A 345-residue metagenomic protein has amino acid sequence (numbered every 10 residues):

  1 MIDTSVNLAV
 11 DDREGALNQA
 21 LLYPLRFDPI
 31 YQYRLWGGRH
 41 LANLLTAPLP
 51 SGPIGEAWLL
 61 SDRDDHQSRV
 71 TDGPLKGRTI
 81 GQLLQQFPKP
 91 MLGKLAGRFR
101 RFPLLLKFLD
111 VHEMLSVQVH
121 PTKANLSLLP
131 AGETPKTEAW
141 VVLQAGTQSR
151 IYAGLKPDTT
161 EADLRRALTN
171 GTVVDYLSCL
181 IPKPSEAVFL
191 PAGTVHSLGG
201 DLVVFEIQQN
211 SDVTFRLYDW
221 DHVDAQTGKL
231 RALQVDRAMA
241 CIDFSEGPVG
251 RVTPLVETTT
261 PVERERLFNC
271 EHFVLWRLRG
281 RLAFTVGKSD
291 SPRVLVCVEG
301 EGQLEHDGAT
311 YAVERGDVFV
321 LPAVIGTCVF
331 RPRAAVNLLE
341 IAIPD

Functional and structural regions predicted by a protein language model:
M1-T159, D219-P248, L275, D345: Transition-metal
F99-R101, L109-M114, A145-Q148, T194-T214 (+3 more regions): Ligand-binding loop in jelly-roll beta-barrel domains
T159-F189: Active-site glycine-rich loop that binds ribose-phosphate moieties when present
L168, Y176, A187-F189, V195-G250: An exposed, glycine/acidic-rich loop-and-rim segment of catalytic or binding clefts
L177-F189, D307-I325: Short acidic-glycine-tyrosine-enriched beta hairpin
A232-D290: Functionally critical, mid-to-C-terminal surface segments that flank or help form catalytic/ligand
A283-T285, G300-E305: Short beta-strand segments in beta-sandwich/barrel cores
L295: Structured binding elements
